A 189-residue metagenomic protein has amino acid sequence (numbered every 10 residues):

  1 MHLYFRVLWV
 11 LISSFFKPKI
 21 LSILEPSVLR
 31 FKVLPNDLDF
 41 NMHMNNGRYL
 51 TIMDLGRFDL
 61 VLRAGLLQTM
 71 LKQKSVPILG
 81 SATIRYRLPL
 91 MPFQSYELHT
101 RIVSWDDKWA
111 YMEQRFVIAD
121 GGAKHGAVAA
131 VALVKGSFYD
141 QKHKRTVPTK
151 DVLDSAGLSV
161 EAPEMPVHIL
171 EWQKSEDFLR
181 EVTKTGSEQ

Functional and structural regions predicted by a protein language model:
M1-K17, L90-E97, R101-Q189: HotDog/MaoC-like acyl-thioester-processing domains
E25-L34: Short amphipathic
D37-D39: Acidic, divalent-cation-chelating loop motifs in proteins
R48-L71: Active-site helix/loop of acyl-thioester processing domains in fatty-acid/polyketide metabolism, spanning hotdog-fold
G65-V76, Y86, L90-Q94: Short N-terminal edge-element motif at the start of the domain
I78-A82: Short, structured beta-strand/loop micro-motifs enriched in basic residues and often containing a Trp
